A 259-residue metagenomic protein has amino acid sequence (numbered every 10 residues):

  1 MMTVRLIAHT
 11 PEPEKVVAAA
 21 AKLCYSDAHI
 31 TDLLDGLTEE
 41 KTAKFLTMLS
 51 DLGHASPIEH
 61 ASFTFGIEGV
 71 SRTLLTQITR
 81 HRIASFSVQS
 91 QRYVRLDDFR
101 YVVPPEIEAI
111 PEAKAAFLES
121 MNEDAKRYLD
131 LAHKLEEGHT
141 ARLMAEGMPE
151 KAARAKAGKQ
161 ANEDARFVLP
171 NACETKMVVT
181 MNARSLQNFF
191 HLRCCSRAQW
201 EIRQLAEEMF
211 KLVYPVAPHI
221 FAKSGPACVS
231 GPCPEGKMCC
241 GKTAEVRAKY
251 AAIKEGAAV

Functional and structural regions predicted by a protein language model:
M1-V259: Family-specific signature for flavin-dependent thymidylate synthase
